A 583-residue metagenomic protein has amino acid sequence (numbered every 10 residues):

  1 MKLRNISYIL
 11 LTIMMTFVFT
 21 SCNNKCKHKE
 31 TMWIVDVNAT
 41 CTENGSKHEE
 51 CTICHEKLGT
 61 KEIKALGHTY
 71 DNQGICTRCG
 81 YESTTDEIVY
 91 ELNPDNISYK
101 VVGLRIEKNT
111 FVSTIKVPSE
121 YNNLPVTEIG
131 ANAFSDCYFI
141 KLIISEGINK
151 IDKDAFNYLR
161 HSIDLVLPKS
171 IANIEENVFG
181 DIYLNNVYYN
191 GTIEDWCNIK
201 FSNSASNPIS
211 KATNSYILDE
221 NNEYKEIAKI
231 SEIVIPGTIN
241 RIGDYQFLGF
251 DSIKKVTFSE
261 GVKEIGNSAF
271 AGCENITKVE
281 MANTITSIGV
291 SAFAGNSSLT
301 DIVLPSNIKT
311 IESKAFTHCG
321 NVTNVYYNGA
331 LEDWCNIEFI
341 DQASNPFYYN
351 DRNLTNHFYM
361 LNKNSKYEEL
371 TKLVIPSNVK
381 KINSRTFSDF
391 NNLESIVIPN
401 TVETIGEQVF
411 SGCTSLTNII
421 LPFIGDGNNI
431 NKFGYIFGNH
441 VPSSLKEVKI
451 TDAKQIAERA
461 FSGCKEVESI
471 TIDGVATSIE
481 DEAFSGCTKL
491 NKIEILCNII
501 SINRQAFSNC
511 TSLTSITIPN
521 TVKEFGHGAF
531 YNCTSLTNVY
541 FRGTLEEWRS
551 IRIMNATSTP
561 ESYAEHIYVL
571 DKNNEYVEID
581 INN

Functional and structural regions predicted by a protein language model:
M1-L10: Bacterial N-terminal signal peptides that target proteins for export
R4, W33-D36, F316: Generic, low-specificity signal for short hydrophobic/alpha-helical stretches with a mild N-terminal bias, encompassing
L11-T16: Hydrophobic alpha-helical targeting segments used for export or membrane insertion
C22-K25, Y70, G74-N583: Solvent-exposed loop and capping/linker segments of extracellular ligand-binding repeat ectodomains
C22-S83: Thrombospondin type-1
